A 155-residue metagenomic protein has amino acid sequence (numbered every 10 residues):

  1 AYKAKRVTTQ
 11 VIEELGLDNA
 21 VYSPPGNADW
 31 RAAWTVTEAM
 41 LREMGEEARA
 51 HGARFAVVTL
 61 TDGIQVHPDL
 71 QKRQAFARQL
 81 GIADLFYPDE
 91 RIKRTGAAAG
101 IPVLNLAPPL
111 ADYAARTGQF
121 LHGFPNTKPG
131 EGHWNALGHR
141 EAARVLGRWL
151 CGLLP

Functional and structural regions predicted by a protein language model:
A1-I101, L106-T117, F124: Serine-dependent acyl-ester chemistry module
P125-P155: Histidine-centered active-site loop/cap adjacent to the catalytic His in serine esterases/O-acetyl transfer systems
